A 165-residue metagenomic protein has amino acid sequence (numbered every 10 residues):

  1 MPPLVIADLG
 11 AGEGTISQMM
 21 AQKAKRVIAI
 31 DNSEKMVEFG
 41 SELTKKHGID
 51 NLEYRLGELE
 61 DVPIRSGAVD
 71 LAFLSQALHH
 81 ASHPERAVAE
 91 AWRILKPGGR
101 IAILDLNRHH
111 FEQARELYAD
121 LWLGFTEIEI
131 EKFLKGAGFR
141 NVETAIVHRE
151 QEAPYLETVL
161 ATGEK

Functional and structural regions predicted by a protein language model:
V5-D8, G12-D61: Class I SAM-dependent methyltransferase SAM/SAH-binding core
E60-L71: A short acidic, Gly/Pro-enriched loop at the edge of an enzyme's catalytic core that lines a small-molecule cofactor
D70-H83: A short SAM/SAH-binding and catalytic strip from SAM-dependent methyltransferases
S82-R86, F111: Short N-terminal helix/helix-N-cap motif within the alpha/beta-hydrolase-1
E85-R100: A short glycine-rich, Lys/Arg-flanked "PGG" loop and its adjoining helix->strand segment in the class I
R100-E157, T162: C-terminal alpha-helical "lid/dimerization" subdomain adjacent to the S-adenosyl-L-methionine
